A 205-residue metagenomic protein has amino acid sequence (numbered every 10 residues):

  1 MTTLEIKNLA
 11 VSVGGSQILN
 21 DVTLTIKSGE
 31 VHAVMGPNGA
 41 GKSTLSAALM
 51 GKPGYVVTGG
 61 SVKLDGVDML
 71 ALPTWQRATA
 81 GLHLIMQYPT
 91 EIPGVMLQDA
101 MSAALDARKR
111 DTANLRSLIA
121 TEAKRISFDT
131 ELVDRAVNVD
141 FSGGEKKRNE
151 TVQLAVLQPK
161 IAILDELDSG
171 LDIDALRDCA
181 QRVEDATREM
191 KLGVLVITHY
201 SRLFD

Functional and structural regions predicted by a protein language model:
L4-I6, L19: Conserved structural motif at the start of ABC-family nucleotide-binding domains
M35-P37: The feature captures the beta-strand-to-loop junction immediately N-terminal to the Walker
S61-R77, N138, D172: ABC ATPase NBD Q-loop/coupling interface
Y88, G94-A107: Q-loop/switch helix immediately C-terminal to the Walker
L154-A155: ABC ATPase C-loop
E166-L167, D174: Walker B catalytic motif
L176-M190: Helical segment within the ABC ATPase nucleotide-binding domain
K191-T198: Conserved H-loop
